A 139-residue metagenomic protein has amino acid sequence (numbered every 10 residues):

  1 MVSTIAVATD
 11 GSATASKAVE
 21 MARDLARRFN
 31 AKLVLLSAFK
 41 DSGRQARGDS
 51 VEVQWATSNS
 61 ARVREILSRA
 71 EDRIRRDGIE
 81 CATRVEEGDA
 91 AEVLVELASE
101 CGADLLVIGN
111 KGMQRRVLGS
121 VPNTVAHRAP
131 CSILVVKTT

Functional and structural regions predicted by a protein language model:
M1, W55, D72-L106: Structural beta-alpha unit
V2-V53: Small/aliphatic-rich secondary-structure junction motif
R27, E96-S99, H127: Solvent-exposed polar/charged
V34-L36, A82-E86, L134: General small-molecule cofactor/ligand-binding pocket signal
S37-A38, N110-K111, K137-T138: Short secondary-structure boundary segments
E52-E65: A short acidic, glycine-rich active-site loop that binds or catalyzes chemistry on phosphate/adenosine moieties
L105-R128: Glycine-rich, Arg-bearing micro-motifs that act as flexible, cationic patches
